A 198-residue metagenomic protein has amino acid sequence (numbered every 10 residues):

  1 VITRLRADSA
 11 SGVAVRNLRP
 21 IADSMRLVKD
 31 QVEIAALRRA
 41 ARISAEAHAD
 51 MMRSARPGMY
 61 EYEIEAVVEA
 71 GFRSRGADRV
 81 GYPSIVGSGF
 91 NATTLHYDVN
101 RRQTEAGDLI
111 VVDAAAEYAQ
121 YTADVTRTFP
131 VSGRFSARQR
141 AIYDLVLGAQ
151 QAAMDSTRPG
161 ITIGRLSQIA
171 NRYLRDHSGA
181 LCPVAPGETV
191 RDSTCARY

Functional and structural regions predicted by a protein language model:
V1-Y198: Active-site neighborhoods and metal-handling regions in enzymes and metal-associated proteins
